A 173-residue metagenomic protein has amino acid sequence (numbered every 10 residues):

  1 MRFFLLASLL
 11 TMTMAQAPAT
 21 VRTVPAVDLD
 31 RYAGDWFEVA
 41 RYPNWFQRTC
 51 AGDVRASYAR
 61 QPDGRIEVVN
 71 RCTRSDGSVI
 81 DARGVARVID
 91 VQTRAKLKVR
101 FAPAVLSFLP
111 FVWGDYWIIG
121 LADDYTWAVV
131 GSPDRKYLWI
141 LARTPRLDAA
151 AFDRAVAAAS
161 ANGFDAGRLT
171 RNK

Functional and structural regions predicted by a protein language model:
R2-F3, L10-K173: A beta-rich soluble binding module of mature secreted/lumenal proteins
